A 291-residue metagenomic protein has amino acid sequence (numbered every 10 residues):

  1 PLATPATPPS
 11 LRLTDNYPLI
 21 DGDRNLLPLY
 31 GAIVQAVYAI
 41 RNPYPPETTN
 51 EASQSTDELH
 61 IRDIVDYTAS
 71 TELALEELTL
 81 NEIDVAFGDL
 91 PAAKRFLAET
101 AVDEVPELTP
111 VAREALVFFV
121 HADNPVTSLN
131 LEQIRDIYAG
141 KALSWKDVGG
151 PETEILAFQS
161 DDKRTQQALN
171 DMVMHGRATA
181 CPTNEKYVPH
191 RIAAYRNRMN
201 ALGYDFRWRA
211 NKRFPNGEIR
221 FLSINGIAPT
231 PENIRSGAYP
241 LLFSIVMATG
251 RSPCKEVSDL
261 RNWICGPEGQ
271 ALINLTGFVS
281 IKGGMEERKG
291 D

Functional and structural regions predicted by a protein language model:
P1-D291: Exported/periplasmic ABC-transporter solute-binding proteins
